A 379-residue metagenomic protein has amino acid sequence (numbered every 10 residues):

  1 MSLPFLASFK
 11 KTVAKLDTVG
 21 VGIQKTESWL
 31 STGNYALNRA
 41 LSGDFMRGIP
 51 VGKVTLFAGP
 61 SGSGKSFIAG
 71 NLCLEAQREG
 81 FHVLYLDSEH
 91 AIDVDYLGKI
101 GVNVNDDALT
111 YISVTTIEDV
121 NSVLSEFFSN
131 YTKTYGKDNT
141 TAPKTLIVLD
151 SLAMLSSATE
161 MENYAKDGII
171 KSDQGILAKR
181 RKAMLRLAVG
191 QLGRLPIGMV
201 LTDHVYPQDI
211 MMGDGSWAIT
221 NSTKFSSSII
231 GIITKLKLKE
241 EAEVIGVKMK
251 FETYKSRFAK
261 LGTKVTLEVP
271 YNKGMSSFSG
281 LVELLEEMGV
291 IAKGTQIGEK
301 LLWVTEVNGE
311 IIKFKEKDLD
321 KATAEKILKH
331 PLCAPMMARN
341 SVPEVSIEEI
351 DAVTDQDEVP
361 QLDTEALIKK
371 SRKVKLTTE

Functional and structural regions predicted by a protein language model:
M1-G20, L30, L238-E379: C-terminal regions of RecA-like/P-loop NTPase motor modules
S2-D106, N121-S129, K133: The Walker A/P-loop phosphate-binding site
V54-L56, H82, K144-V148, G198: Residue-level preference for the first positions of well-ordered beta-strands
R78, I100-A108, N163-Q174, S216-T220: A short alpha->loop->secondary-structure connector
I92, L155-S156, Q208-D209: Catalytic P-loop NTPase motifs of RecA-like helicase/translocase cores
N105-E118: A glycine-rich helix N-cap at a beta->alpha junction
T115-R194: Phosphate-binding/switch loop-helix module in NTP-utilizing enzymes
D173-M288: Phosphate-binding/switch region of NTP-binding enzymes
